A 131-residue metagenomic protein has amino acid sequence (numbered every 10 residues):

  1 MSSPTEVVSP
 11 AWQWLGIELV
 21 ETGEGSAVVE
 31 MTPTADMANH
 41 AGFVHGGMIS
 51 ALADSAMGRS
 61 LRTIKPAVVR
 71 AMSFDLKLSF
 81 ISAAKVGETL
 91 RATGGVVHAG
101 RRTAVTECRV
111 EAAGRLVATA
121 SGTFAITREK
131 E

Functional and structural regions predicted by a protein language model:
M1-E131: Terminal targeting signals and extreme-terminal segments of soluble enzymes
